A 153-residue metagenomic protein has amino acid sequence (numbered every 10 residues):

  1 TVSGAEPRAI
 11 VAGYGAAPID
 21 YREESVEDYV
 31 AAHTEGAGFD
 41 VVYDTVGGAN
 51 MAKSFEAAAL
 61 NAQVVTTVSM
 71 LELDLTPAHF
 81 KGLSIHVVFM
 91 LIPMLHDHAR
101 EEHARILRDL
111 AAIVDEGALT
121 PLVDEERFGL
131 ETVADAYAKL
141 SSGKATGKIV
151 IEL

Functional and structural regions predicted by a protein language model:
T1-N50: Adenosine-nucleotide cofactor-binding segment
R8-Y14, L73-F80: Short loop/helix-cap segments at secondary-structure boundaries that form the rim of catalytic
K53: Short, conserved SAM-binding segment of the class I
A58-A59: Helix-to-beta-strand junctions that scaffold the AdoMet/dcAdoMet cofactor pocket in Class I SAM-dependent enzymes
A62: Glycine-centered, small-residue-biased loops immediately flanking beta-strands in adenine/cofactor-binding cores
P77-E125: C-terminal substrate-binding/catalytic core of Rossmann-like NAD(P)-dependent dehydrogenases/reductases
E116-L122, A134-L153: C-terminal capping/lid region of NAD(P)-dependent oxidoreductase domains
